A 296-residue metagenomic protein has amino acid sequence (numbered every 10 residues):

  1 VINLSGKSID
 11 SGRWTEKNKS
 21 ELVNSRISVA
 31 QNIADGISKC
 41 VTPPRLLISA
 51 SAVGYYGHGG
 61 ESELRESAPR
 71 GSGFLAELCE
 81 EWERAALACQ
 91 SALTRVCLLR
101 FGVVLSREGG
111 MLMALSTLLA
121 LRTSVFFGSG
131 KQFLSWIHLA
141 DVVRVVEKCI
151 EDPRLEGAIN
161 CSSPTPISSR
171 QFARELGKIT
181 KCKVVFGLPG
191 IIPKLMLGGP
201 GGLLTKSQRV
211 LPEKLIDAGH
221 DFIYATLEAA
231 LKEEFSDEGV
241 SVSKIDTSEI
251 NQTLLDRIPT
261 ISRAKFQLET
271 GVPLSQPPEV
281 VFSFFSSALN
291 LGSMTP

Functional and structural regions predicted by a protein language model:
V1-N32: NAD(P)H-binding glycine-rich loop region in Rossmannoid oxidoreductase-like domains and their noncatalytic homologs
K19-E21, Q31-G73: Conserved Rossmann-fold NAD(P)-dependent oxidoreductase catalytic core, especially the SDR/UDP-sugar
S51-A52, R84-R107: Conserved beta-loop-beta element that borders a ligand/cofactor-binding pocket
E80, A92-T94, L105-A114, C149-I159: Glycine/proline-rich active-site loop of Rossmann-fold NAD(P)-dependent oxidoreductases
S116-S124, Q132-P166: Alpha-helical substrate-binding/gating segment
D152-G199, K232-K244: Mid/C-terminal beta-alpha module of Rossmann-like enzyme folds, strongest in SDR-family dehydrogenases/epimerases
G202-R257: C-terminal amphipathic/interface module of NAD(P)-dependent oxidoreductases and related NAD-binding regulators
G239-T295: Hydrophobic ligand-binding cavity/cleft-lining segments
